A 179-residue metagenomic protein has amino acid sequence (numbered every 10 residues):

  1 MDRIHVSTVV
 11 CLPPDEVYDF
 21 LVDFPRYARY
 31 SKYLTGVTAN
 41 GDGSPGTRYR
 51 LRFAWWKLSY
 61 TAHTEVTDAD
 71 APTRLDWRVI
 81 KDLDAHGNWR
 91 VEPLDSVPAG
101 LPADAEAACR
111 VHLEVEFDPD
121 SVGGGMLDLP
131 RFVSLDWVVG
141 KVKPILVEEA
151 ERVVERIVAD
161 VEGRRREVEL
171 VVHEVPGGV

Functional and structural regions predicted by a protein language model:
M1-P45, P176-V179: Hydrophobic ligand-binding cavity/cleft-lining segments
R3-H5, S59-H63, D84-N88: Short, surface-exposed coil-to-beta transition loops
E16-L21, Y27, Y49-L51, V66 (+1 more regions): Hydrophobic pocket/interface hotspot
N40, T67-A69, R90-S96: Short beta-strand micro-motifs enriched in acidic
D42-R50, A69-W77: Short, hydrophobic/aromatic-rich segments at coil-to-beta transitions
W55-S59, T67-R74, D82-L83: Short, charged/polar surface micro-motifs in flexible loops or helix N-caps
V79-E151, E155, A159, V168-L170: Beta-strand/loop substructures that line and gate deep hydrophobic ligand-binding cavities in soluble
R166-V179: Charge-rich (especially acidic), low-complexity segments
